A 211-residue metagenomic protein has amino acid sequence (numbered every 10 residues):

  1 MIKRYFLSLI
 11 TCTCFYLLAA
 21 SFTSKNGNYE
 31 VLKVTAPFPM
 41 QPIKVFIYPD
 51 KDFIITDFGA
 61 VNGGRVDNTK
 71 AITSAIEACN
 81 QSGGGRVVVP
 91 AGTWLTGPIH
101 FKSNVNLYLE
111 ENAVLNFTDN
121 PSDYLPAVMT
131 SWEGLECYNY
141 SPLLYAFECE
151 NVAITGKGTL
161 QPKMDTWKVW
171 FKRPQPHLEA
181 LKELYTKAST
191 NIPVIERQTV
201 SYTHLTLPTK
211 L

Functional and structural regions predicted by a protein language model:
M1-N28: Bacterial Sec-dependent N-terminal signal peptides
V31-A71: Right-handed parallel beta-helix/beta-solenoid
D57-V88, Y124: Acidic Gly/Asp/Thr-rich repetitive segments characteristic of extracellular carbohydrate-active and adhesion proteins
S82-T130, C137-Y140, Y145, T159-L160: N-terminal extracellular ligand-recognition/capping segment immediately after the signal peptide
L115-D119, Q161-P176: Short, solvent-exposed beta-strand-terminating loops
Y145-K168, A180-I192: Parallel beta-helix/beta-solenoid
T203-T209: Conserved small/polar residues in nucleotide/adenosyl-binding loops
